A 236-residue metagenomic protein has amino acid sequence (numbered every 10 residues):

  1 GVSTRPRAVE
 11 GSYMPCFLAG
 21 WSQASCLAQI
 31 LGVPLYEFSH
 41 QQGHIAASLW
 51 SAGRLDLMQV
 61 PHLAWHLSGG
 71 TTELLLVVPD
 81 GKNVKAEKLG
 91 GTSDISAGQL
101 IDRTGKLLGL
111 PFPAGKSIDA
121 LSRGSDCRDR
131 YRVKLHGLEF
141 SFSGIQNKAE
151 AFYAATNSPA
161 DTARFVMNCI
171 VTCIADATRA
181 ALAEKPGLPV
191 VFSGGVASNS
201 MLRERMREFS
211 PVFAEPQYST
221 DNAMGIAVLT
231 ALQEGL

Functional and structural regions predicted by a protein language model:
G1-Q23, Q29: Short beta-strand-loop/turn "lid" adjacent to the catalytic site in phosphate-handling enzymes
S12-A19, L35-G43, W65-L67, D94-I95 (+2 more regions): Active-site nucleophile and cofactor-binding loops and adjacent substrate-binding regions of central metabolic enzymes
V33-L63, V228-L229: Conserved phosphate-binding catalytic cores of ATP/NTP-utilizing and phosphoryl-transfer enzymes
S39-Q42, V78-S125, N147-T156: Glycine-rich phosphate-binding loop plus the immediately following alpha-helix
H44-S48, A214-L236: Glycine-rich phosphate-binding/hydrolytic loop that grips phosphoryl groups
A46, A64-H66, T72-L76: Short beta-strand scaffold segments in enzyme catalytic cores
D119-V190, V196-F213, A231-G235: A contiguous, well-structured pocket-lining segment that forms one wall/lid of small-molecule binding clefts in soluble
